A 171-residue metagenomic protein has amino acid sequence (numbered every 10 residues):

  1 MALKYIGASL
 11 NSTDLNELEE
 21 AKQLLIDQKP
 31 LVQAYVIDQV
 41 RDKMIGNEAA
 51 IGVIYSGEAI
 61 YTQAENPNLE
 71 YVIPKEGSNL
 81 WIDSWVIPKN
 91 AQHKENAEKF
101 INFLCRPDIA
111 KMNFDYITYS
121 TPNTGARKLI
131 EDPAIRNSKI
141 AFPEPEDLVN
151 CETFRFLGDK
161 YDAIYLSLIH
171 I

Functional and structural regions predicted by a protein language model:
M1-E48: Extracytoplasmic ligand-binding site segments that recognize negatively charged/polar headgroups
L3-A8, W81-H93, M112-N113: A bilobed periplasmic-binding-protein/Venus flytrap-type ligand-binding module shared by bacterial periplasmic
K22-D27, E65-K89, A134-I135: Periplasmic-binding protein-like
P30, N47-A50, P67-L69, N96-A97: Loop/turn elements at helix/coil->beta-strand transitions in domains of secreted/extracellular proteins
V40-K43, A59, A97, A110: Short, hydrophobic alpha-helical packing/hinge segments within bilobed ligand-binding/sensory domains
I51-N68: A ligand-binding cleft/hinge motif common to bilobed small-molecule-binding domains
P88-V149: Mature extracytoplasmic/periplasmic domains
H170-I171: Conserved small/polar residues in nucleotide/adenosyl-binding loops
